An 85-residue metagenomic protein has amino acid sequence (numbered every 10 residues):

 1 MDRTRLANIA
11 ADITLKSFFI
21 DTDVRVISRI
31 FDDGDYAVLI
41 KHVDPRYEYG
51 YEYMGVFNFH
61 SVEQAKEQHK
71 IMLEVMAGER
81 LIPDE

Functional and structural regions predicted by a protein language model:
M1-D33, R46-E85: Negatively charged, low-complexity tracts enriched in Asp/Glu with abundant Ser/Thr
Y36-I40: Short linear proline/tyrosine/threonine-rich motifs used for host-factor recruitment and membrane trafficking/assembly
H42-D44: Short beta-strand elements
